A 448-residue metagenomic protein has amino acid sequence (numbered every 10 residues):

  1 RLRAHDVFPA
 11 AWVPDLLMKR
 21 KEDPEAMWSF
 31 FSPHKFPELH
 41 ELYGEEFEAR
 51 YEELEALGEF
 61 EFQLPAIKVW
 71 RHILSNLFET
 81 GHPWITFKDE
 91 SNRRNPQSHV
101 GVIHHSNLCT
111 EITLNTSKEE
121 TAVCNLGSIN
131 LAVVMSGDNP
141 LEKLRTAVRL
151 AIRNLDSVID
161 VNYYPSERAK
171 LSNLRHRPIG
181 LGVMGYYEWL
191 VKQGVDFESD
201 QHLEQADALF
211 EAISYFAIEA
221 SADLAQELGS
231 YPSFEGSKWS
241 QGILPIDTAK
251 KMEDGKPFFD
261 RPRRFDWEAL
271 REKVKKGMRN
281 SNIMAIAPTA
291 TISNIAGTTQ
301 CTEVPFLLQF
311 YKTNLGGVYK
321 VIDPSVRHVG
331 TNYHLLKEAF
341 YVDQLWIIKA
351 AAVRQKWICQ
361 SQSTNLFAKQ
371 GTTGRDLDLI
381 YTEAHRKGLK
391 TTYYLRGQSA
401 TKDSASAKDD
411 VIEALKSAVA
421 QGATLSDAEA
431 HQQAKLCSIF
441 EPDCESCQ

Functional and structural regions predicted by a protein language model:
R1, I73-S128, R175-V191, M278-L308 (+2 more regions): Conserved phosphate/anionic-ligand binding catalytic regions in large, soluble enzymes, centered on
R1-K19, L203-L209, E303-K320: Catalytic or ion-translocation cores adjacent to nucleophile or general acid/base/metal-coordination motifs in diverse
R1-S128, V133-S136, P140-L141, Y164-L171 (+3 more regions): Active-site cavity-forming subdomains of large catalytic enzyme subunits
L2-R3, E52-E59, N130-E142, Y164-L174 (+3 more regions): Glycine- and acidic
P33-K35, A147-K170, D196-T289, S363 (+1 more regions): Internal maturation/activation junctions in enzymes
L42-Y43, I152-V158, S172-G194: Core structural elements
T110-N115, L155, I159-D160, F259-R264 (+1 more regions): Catalytic alpha/beta core of large soluble enzyme barrels
A405-Q448: Acidic, low-complexity intrinsically disordered tails
